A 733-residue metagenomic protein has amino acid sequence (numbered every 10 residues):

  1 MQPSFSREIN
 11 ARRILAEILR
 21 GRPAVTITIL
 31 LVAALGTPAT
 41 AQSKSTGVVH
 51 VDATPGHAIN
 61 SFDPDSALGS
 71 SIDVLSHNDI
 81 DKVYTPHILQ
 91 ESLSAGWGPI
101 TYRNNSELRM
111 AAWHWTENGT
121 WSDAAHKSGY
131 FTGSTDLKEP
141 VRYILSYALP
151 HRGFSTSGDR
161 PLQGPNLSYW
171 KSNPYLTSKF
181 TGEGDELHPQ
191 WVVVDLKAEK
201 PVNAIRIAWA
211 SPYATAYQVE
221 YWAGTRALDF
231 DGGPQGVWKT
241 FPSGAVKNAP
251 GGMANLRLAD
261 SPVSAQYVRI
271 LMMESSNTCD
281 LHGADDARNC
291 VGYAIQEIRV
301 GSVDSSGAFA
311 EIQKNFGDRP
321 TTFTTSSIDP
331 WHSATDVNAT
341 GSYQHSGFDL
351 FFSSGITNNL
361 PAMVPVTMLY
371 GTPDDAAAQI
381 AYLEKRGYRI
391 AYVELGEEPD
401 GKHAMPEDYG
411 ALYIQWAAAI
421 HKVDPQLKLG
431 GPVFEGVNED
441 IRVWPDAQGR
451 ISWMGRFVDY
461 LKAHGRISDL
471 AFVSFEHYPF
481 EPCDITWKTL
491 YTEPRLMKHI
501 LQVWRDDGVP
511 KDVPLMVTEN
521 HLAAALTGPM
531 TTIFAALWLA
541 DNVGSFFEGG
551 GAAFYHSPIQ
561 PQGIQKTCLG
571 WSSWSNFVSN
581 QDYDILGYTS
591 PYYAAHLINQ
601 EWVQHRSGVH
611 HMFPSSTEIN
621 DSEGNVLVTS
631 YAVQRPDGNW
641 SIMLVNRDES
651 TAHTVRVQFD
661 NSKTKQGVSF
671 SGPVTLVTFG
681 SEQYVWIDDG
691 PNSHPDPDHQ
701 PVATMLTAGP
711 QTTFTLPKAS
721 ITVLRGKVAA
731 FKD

Functional and structural regions predicted by a protein language model:
K44-R152, N277-T278, A287-S468: N-terminal catalytic cores of secreted or lumenal carbohydrate-active enzymes
A111-E199, A210-Y213, A223, A227-G236 (+2 more regions): Disordered, acidic Ser/Thr/Pro-rich linker "stalks" and the adjacent N-terminal cap of the next globular domain
L187-H188, K200, S211-V303: Trp- and acidic/polar-enriched beta-sheet ligand-binding modules for extracellular glycan and matrix recognition
L187-P189, K197-A204, A265, G638-N639 (+1 more regions): Extended extracellular/luminal ectodomain segments enriched in beta-structured repeat modules
Q379, D408-V543, G549, T617: Noncatalytic carbohydrate-binding groove/subsite architecture in carbohydrate-active enzymes
V517, H521-V628: Aromatic/acidic polysaccharide-binding cleft in carbohydrate-active enzymes
D621-F670, F679-E682, S720-R725: Carbohydrate-binding surface patches
T664-L716: Acidic, Ser/Thr/Pro-rich beta/coil linker or hinge segments at domain junctions
